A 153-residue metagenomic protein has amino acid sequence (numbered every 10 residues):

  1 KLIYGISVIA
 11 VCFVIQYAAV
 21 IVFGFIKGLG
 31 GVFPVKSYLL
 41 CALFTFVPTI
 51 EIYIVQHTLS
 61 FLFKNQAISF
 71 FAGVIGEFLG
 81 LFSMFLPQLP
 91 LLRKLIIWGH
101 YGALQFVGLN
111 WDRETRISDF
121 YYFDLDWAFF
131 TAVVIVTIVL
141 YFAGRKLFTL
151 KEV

Functional and structural regions predicted by a protein language model:
K1-G5, T149-E152: Membrane topogenic helices and adjacent juxtamembrane segments
L2-F63, T115-D126, V133: Secretory targeting signals
Y17, I21-G30, K64-N65, F85 (+2 more regions): Transmembrane helix-loop junctions in multipass membrane proteins, especially transporters and channels
Y53-G80: Cytoplasmic juxtamembrane interface segments
F70, V74-L150: Terminal transmembrane helical anchor/hairpin motif
